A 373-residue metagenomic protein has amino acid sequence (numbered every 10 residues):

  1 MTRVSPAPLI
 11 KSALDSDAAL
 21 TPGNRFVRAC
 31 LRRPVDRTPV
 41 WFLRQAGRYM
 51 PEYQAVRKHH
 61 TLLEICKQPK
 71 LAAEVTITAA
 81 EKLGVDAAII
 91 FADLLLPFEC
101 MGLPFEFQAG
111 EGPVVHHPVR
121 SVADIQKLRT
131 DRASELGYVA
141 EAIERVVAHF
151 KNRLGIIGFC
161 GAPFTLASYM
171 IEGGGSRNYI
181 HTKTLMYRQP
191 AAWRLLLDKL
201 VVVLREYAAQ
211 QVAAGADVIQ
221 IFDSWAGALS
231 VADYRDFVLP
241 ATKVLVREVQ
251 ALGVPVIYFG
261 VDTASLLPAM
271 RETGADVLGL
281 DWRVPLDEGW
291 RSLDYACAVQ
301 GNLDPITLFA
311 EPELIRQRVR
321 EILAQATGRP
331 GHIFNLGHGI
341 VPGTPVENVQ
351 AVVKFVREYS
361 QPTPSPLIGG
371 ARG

Functional and structural regions predicted by a protein language model:
T2-A109, V244, R316, A324 (+1 more regions): N-terminal basic, low-complexity leaders that serve as flexible interaction/assembly modules and, when applicable, as
L20, P69-K70, A133-L136, R194: Generic detection of long, well-ordered alpha-helical segments
A29-Q45, V85-G112, S134-N178: Glycine-rich, aromatic-flanked loop segments that form ligand/cofactor-binding clefts across common enzyme folds
K58-T61, S121-D131, M186-L195: Short glycine/proline- and acidic residue-enriched helix-loop micro-motifs that form flexible lids or anion-recognition
L63, K67, P113-H116, Q126-G137 (+1 more regions): Short coil/turn segments at secondary-structure boundaries
I89-A109, V115-R132, C160, A216-Y234 (+1 more regions): Glycine-rich, proline-tolerant flexible connector loops at the mouths of alpha/beta enzymes
E135-P364: Active-site loop segments of alpha/beta catalytic cores
G369-A371: Glycine-biased, low-complexity coil/linker segments
